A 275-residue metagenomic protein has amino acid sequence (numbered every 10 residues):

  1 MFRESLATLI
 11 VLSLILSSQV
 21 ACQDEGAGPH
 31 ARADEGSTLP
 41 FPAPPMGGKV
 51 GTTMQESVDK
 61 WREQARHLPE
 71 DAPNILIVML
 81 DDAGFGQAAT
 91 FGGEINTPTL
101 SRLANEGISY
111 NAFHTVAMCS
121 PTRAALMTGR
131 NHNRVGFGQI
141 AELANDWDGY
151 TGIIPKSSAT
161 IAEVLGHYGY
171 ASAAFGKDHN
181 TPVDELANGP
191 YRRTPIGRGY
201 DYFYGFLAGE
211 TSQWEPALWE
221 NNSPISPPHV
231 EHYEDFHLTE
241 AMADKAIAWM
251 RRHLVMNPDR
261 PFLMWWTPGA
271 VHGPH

Functional and structural regions predicted by a protein language model:
M1-L9: Bacterial N-terminal signal peptides that target proteins for export
T8-S18: Bacterial N-terminal signal peptides
C22-H275: Formylglycine-dependent sulfatase
